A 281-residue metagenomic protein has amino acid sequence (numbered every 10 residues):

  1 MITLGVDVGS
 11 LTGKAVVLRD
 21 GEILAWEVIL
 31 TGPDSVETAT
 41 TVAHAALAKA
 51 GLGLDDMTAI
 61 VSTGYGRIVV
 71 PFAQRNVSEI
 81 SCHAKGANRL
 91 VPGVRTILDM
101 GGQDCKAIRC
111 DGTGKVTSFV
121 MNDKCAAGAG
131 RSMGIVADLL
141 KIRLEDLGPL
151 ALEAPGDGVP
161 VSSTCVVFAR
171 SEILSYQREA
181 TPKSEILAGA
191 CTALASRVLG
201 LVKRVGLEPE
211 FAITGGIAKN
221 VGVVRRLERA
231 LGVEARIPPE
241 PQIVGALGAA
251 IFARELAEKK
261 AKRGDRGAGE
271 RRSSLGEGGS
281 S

Functional and structural regions predicted by a protein language model:
T3-E37, T41, A45, V116-F119 (+1 more regions): Short glycine-rich, Thr/Ser-proximal phosphate-binding strand/loop in the N-terminal lobe of ATP-dependent enzymes
G13-L18, D104-C110: Short beta-strand scaffold segments in enzyme catalytic cores
R19, A25-T31, A50-S81, I108 (+1 more regions): Short beta-strand-loop/turn "lid" adjacent to the catalytic site in phosphate-handling enzymes
E27, S35, K115-E153, I251: Glycine-rich phosphate-binding loop plus the immediately following alpha-helix
A43-T58, V198-P209: Phosphate/pyrophosphate-binding loops at sites that engage ATP/ADP/AMP, CoA/4′-phosphopantetheine, polyphosphate
Y65, V202-A230, Q242-G245: Glycine-rich phosphate-binding loops at beta-strand->alpha-helix junctions
M133-G134, P238-R263: Glycine-rich phosphate-binding/hydrolytic loop that grips phosphoryl groups
A169-V202, Q242: Adenine-nucleotide phosphate-binding core of ATP-dependent small-molecule kinases
